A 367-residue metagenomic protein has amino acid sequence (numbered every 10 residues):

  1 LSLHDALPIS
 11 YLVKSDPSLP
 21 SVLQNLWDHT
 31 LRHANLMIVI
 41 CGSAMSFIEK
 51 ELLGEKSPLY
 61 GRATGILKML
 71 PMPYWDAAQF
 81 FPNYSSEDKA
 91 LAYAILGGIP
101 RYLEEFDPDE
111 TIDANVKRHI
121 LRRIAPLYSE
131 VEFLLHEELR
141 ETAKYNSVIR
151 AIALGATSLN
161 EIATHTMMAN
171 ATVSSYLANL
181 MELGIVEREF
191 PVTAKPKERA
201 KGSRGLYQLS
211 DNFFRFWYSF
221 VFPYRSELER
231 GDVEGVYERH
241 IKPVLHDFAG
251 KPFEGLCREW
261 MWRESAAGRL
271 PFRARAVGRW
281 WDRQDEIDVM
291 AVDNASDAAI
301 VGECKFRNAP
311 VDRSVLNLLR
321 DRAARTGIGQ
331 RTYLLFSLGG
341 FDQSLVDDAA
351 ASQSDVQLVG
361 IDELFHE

Functional and structural regions predicted by a protein language model:
L1-E234: Phosphate-binding site recognition
G205-E367: A cross-kingdom feature that marks ATP-driven nucleic-acid transaction machinery
